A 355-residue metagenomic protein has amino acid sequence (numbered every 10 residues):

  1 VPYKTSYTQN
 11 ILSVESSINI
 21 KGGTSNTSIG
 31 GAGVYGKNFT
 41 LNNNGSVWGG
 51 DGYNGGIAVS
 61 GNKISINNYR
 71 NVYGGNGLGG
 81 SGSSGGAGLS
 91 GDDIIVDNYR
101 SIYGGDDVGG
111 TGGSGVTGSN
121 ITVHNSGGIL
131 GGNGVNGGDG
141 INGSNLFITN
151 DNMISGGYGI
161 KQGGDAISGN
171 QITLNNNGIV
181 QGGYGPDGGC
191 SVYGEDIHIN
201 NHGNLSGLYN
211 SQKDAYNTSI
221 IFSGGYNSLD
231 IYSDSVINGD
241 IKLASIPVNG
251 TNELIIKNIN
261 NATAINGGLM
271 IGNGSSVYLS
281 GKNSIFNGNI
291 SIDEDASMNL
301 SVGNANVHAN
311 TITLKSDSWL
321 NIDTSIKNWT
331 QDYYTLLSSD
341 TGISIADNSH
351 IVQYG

Functional and structural regions predicted by a protein language model:
V1-I20, M270-N273, N283, S291: N-terminal domain-start segments of secreted/luminal proteins
K4, I18-G33, N44-A58, Y69-G88 (+7 more regions): Glycine-centered low-complexity coil/loop motifs and glycine-rich tracts, especially the flexible linkers
N10, N43, N68, N98 (+9 more regions): Polar/charged side chains located within well-ordered beta-strands of beta-rich proteins
S16-I18, N26, F39, G45-S46 (+16 more regions): Small-residue (G/S/T/A) turn/hinge positions that recur once per unit in extracellular repeat modules
N38-F39, I64, I94, N120-I121 (+7 more regions): Short "repeat-start/strand-capping" segments in structured domains, especially the N-termini of parallel beta-helix
Q181-I221, N227-N238, D295-K327: Ankyrin-repeat and related helical/solenoid repeat scaffolds used for protein-protein interactions
L229-Y232, L243-Y354: Extracellular beta-strand/loop-rich repeat segments of large surface/secreted proteins
